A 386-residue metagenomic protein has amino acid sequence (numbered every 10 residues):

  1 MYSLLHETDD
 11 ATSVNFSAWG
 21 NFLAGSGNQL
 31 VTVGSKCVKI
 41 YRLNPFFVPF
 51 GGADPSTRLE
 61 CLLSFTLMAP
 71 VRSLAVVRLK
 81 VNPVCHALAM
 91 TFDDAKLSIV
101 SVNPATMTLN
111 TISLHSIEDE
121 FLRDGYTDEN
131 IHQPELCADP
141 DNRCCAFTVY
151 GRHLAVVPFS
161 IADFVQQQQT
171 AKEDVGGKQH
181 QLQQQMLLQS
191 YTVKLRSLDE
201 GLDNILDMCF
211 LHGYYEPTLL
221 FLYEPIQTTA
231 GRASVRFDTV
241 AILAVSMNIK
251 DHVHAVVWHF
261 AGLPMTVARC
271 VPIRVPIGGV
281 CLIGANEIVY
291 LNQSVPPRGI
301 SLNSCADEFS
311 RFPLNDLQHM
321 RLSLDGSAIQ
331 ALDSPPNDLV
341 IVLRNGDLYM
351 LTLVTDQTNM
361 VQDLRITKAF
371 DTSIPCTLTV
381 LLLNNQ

Functional and structural regions predicted by a protein language model:
M1-Q386: Large eukaryotic, non-enzymatic subunits of multiprotein complexes that serve as scaffolds/tethers, characterized by
